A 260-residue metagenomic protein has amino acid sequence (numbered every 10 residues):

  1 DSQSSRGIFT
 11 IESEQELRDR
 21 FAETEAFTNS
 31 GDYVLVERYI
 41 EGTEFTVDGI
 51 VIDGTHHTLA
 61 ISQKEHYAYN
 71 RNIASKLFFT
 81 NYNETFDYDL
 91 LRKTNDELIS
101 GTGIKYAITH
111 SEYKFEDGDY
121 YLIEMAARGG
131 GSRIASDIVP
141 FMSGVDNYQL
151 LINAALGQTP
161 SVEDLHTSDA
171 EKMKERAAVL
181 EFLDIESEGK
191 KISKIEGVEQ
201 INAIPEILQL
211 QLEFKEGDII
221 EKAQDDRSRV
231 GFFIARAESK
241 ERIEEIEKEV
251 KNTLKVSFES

Functional and structural regions predicted by a protein language model:
D1-S2, Y39-G42, G103-K105, E175 (+1 more regions): A short catalytic or substrate-binding loop motif that flags glycine-/basic-rich loops and adjacent residues that bind
D1-S5, G131-S132: A short, flexible beta-alpha/helix-coil linker loop
G7-Y120, G129: Internal nucleotide-binding/catalytic subdomain
F9, R38, T80, P140 (+1 more regions): Short, well-ordered beta-strand elements within core beta-sheets of diverse protein domains
A68-N72, S132-S136, K174, A203 (+1 more regions): A short, polar/proline- and glycine-enriched secondary-structure boundary/capping micro-motif
L90-S111, A126-K191: Active-site "cap" helix and flanking loop/linker of ATP-utilizing ligase/carboxylase catalytic domains
I152-S260: Peripheral (often C-terminal) accessory segments that flank ATP-dependent C-N-forming ligase machineries
